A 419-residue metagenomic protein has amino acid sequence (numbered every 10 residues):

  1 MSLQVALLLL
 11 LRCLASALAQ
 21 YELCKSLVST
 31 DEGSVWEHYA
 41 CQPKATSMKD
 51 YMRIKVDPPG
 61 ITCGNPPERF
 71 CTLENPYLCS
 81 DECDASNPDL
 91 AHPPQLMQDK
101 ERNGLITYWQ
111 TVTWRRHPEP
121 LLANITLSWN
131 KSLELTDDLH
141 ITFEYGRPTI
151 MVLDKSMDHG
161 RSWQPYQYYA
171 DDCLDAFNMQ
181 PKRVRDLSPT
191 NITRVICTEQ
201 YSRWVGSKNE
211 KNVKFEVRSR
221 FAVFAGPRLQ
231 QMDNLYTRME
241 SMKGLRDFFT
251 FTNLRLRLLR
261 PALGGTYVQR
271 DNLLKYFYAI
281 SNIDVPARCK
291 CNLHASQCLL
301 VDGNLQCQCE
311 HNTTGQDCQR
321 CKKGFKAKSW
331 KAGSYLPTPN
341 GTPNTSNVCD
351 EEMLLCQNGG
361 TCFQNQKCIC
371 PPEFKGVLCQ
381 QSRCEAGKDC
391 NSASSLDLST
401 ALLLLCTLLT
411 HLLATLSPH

Functional and structural regions predicted by a protein language model:
S2-Y51, G60-N65, Y77, E101-D172 (+2 more regions): Aromatic, loop-rich ligand-recognition surfaces of beta-strand-rich domains
Y39, S47-Y51, K55-D57, P66-G104 (+1 more regions): Non-cytosolic beta-sandwich-type ligand-binding/adhesion modules
L121-A123, S128-N130, N178-G264, R270-D271: Beta-sandwich interaction modules
F177-Q180, K328-P337, G387-S392: Flexible, disordered linker segments and immediate boundary regions flanking tandem C2H2 zinc-finger modules
C289-N292, W330, C349-N358: Disulfide-braced loops of extracellular cysteine-rich modules
N358, R383-L403: C-terminal GPI-anchoring signal of eukaryotic secretory precursors
S394-H419: Cleavable C-terminal sorting propeptides in eukaryotic secreted/cell-surface proteins
